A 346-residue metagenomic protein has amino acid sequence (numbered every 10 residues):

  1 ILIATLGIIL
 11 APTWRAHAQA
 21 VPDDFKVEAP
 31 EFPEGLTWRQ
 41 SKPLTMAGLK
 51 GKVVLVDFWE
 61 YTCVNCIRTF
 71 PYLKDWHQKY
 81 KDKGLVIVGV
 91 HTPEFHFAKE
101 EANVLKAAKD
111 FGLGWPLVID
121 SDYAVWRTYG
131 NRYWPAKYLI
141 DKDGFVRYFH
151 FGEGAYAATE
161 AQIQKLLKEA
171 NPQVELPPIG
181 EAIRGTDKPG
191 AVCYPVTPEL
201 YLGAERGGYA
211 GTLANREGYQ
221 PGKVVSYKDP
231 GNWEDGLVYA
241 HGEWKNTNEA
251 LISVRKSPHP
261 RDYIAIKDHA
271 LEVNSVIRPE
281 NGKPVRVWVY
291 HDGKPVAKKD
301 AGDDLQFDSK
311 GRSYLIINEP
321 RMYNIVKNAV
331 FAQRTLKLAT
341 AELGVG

Functional and structural regions predicted by a protein language model:
L2-W38, A157-G346: Non-globular targeting/processing and membrane-anchoring segments
E31-V54, H77-Y80: A short beta-strand-turn-helix
T37, A102-I140, S275: Short, internal strand/loop/helix patches that form the active-site neighborhood or redox-interaction surface
P43-I67, L73, V86-V88: Short active-site neighborhood of thiol/selenol oxidoreductases, capturing the structured segment around
K50-V54, D82-V86, G112-P116, K142: Loop/turn elements at helix/coil->beta-strand transitions in domains of secreted/extracellular proteins
I67-D110, S121-V125, V287: Structural microenvironment flanking redox-active thiols in thiol-disulfide oxidoreductases
N131-A170: Non-catalytic, surface beta->alpha helical segment in thiol-disulfide oxidoreductase systems
